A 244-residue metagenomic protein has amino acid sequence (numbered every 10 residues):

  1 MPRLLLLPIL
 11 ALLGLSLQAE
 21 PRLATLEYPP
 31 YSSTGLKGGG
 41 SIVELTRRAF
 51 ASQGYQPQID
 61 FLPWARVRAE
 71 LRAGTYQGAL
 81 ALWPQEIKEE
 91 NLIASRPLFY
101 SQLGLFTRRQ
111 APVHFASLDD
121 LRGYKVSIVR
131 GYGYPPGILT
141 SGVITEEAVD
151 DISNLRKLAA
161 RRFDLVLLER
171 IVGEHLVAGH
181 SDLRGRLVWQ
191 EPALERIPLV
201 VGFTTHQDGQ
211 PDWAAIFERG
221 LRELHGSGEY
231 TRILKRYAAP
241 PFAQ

Functional and structural regions predicted by a protein language model:
G14-Q18: N-terminal signal peptide c-region/cleavage motif recognized by signal peptidases
E20-N91, I128, R236-Y237: Extracytoplasmic small-molecule ligand-binding "clamshell" domains of the periplasmic binding protein/Venus flytrap
T25-E27, S101-G104, D182-E218, P241-Q244: Periplasmic-binding protein-like
V43-S52, G202-R236: Extended ligand-binding regions for polar small-molecule ligands
Q58-A69, E146-A160: Short helix-initiation/N-cap motifs at beta->coil->alpha
A81-E90, L165-R186, E191-E195: A ligand-binding cleft/hinge motif common to bilobed small-molecule-binding domains
T107-V126: Flexible hinge/capping segments at coil-to-helix
G133-E146, G185-R186, R219-Q244: Ligand-binding clefts/hinges and TM-proximal coupling segments of bilobed small-molecule sensing domains
